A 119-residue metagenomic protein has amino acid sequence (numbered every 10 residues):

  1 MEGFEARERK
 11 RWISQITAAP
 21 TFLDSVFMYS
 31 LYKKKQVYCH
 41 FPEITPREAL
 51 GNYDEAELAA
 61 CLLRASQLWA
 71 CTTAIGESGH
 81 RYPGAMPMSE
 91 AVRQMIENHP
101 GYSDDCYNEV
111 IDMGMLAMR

Functional and structural regions predicted by a protein language model:
E2-R119: Charged, amphipathic alpha-helical regulatory modules used for macromolecular assembly or allosteric control
